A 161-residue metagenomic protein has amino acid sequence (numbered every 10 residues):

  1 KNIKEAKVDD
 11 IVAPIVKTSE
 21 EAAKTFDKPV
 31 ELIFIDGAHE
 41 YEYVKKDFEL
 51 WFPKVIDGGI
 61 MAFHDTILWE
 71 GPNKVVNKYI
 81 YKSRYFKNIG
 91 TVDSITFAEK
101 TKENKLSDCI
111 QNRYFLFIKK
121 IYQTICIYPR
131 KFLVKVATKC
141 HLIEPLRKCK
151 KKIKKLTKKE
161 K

Functional and structural regions predicted by a protein language model:
K1-K161: S-adenosylmethionine/decaboxylated-SAM
